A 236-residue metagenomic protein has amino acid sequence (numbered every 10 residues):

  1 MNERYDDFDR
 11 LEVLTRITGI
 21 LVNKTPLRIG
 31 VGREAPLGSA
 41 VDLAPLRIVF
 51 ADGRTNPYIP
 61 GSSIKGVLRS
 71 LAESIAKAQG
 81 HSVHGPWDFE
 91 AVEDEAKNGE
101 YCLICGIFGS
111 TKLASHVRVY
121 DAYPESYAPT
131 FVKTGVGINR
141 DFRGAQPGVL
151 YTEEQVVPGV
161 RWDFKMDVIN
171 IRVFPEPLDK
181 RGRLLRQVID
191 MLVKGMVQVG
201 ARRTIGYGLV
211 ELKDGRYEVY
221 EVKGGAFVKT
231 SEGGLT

Functional and structural regions predicted by a protein language model:
M1-T236: Small/polar/charged residue-enriched interaction surfaces, especially the RNA/DNA-contacting tracks of RNP/CRISPR
